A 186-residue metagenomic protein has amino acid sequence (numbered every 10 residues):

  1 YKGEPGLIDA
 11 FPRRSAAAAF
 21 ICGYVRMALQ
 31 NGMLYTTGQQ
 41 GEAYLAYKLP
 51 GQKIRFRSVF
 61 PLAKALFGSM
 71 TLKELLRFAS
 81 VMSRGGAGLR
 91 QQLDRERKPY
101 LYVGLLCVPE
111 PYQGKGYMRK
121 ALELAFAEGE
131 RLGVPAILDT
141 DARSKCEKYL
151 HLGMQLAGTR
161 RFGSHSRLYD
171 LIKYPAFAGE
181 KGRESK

Functional and structural regions predicted by a protein language model:
Y1-S15: Helix-loop element at the rim of GNAT/NAT acetyltransferase active sites that forms part of the acceptor-substrate
F11-M33: Active-site rim helix/loop that mediates acceptor-substrate recognition in acyltransferases
Q30-K48: Conserved beta-hairpin
Y44-C107: Conserved acyl-donor/pantetheine-binding loop and adjacent beta-alpha core of acyl/acetyltransferases and related
Y100-L101, E128-D141: Conserved GNAT acetyl-CoA-binding A-motif
G104-Q113, I137-E147, G163-S164, Y174: Conserved beta-strand-loop-alpha-helix junction that forms the acyl-donor binding cleft
V108, G114-A127: Conserved acetyl-CoA-binding loop-helix of GNAT-fold acetyltransferases
R119, R131-G133, A142-T159, G163: Conserved active-site alpha-helix within GNAT-family acetyltransferase domains
